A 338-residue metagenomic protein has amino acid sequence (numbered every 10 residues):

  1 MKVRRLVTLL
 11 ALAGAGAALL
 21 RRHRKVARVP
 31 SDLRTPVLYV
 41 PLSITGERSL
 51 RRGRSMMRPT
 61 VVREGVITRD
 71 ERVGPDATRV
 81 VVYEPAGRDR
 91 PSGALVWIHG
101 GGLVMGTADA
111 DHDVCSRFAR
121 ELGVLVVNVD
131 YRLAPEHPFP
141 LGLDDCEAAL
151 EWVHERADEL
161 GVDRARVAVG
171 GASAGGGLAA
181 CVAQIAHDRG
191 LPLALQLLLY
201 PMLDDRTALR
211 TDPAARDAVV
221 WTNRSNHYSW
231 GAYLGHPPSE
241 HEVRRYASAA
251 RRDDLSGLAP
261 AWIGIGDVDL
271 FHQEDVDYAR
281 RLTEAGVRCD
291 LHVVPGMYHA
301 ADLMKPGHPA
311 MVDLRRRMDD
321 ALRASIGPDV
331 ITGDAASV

Functional and structural regions predicted by a protein language model:
M1-L6: Feature marks short, highly hydrophobic, charge-poor N-terminal signal-anchor/signal peptide-like helices that anchor
V7, A11-A27, V37-P41, T45 (+2 more regions): Alpha/beta-hydrolase superfamily serine-hydrolase fold, recognizing
I44-M56: Short, basic/low-complexity N-terminal boundary segments at the transition from targeting/disordered tails
M56-R58, D111: N-terminal glycine-rich cofactor-binding segment
P59-E71: A domain-start/cap signature at the N-terminus of enzymes
